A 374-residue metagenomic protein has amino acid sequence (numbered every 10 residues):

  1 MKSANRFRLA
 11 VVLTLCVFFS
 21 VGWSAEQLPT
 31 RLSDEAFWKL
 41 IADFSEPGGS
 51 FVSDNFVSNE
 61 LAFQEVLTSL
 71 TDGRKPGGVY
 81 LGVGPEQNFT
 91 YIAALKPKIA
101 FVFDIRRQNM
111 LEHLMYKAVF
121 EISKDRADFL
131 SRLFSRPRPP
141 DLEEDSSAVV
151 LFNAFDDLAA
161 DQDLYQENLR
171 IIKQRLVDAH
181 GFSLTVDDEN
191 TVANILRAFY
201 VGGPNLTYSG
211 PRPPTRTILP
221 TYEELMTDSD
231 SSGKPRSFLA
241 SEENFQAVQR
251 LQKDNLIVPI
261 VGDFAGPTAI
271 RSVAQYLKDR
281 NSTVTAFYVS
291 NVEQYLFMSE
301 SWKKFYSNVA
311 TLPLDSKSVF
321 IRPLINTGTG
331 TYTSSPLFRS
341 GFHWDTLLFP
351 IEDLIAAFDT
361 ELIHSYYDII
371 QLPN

Functional and structural regions predicted by a protein language model:
K2-V11: Bacterial N-terminal signal peptides that target proteins for export
A10-S20: Bacterial N-terminal signal peptides
F18-P29: Bacterial Sec-dependent signal peptides at the C-terminal "C-region" and cleavage site
V57-K75: Conserved alpha-helix/loop element of class I SAM-dependent methyltransferases that forms part of the SAM/SAH-binding
K75-E86: Conserved class I S-adenosyl-L-methionine
Q87-L95: Conserved SAM-binding loop of SAM-dependent methyltransferases across substrates and taxa, primarily the Class I
F101-V258, A357-N374: Class I S-adenosyl-L-methionine-dependent methyltransferase module
P204-N374: Alpha-helical subdomain
